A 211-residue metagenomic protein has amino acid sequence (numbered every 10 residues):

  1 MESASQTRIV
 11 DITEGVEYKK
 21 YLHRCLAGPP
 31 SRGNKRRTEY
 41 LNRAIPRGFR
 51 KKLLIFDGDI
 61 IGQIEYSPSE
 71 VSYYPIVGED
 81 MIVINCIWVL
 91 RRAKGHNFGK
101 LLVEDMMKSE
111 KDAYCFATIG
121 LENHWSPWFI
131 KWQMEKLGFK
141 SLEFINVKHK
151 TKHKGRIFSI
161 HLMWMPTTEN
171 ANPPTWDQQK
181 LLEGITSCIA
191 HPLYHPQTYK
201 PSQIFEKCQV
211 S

Functional and structural regions predicted by a protein language model:
M1-L53, C188-K200: Short amphipathic alpha-helix that is part of the acyltransferase structural core
G33-G58, G62-I82: A conserved beta-strand-loop-helix scaffold within acyl/acetyltransferase catalytic domains
V89, G95-K108: Conserved acetyl-CoA-binding loop-helix of GNAT-fold acetyltransferases
M106-M107, W125-S126, M134: Eukaryote-skewed repeat-based solenoidal scaffolds used as protein-protein interaction platforms, primarily
E110-W125: Conserved GNAT acetyl-CoA-binding A-motif
I119-L121, K131, E135-I157: Conserved catalytic-core motifs of GNAT/GCN5-like acyltransferases
V147-S211: C-terminal "cap" of GNAT-fold acetyltransferases
